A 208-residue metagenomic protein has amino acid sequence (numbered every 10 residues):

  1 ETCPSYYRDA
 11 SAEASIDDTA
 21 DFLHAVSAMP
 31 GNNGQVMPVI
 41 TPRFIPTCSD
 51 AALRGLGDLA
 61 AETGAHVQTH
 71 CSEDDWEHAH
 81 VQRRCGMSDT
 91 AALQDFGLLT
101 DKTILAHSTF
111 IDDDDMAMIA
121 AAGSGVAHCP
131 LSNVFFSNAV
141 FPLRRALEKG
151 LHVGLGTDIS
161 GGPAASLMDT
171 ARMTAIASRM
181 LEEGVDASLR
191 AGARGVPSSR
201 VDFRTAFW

Functional and structural regions predicted by a protein language model:
E1, C129, G156-D158: Generic beta-sheet signal
E1-T109: Metal-coordinating catalytic core of metallo-dependent amide/deamination hydrolases
T2-P4, S132, G161: Acidic, glycine-rich active-site loops and adjacent beta-strand->loop/helix elements that engage anionic groups
D9, E13-I16, P46, D50 (+8 more regions): Electropositive phosphate-/nucleotide-binding environments in soluble metabolic enzymes
G57-H66, L98-D101, M118-A127, E148-V153: Glycine-enriched alpha-helix->loop->beta-strand junction motifs that scaffold or abut catalytic
E73-A122, V134-R145, I159-D169: Catalytic core of soluble alpha/beta enzymes
D95-L98, K102, R144-W208: His/Asp/Glu-enriched, well-ordered alpha-helical/loop segment that forms or immediately abuts the divalent-metal
N133-V134, P197: Short, contiguous acidic/charged loop-to-helix segments that flank catalytic cores in large enzymes
